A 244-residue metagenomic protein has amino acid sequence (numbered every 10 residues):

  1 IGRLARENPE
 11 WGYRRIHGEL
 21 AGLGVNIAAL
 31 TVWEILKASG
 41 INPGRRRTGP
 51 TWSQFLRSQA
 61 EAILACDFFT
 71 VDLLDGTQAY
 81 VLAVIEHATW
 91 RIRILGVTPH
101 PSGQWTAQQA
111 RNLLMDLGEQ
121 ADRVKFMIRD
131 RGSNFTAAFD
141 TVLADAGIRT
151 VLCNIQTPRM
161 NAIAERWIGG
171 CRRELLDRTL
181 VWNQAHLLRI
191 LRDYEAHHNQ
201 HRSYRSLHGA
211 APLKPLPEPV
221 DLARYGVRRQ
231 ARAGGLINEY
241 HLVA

Functional and structural regions predicted by a protein language model:
I1-A244: Charged DNA-binding/catalytic regions of mobile-element recombinases
